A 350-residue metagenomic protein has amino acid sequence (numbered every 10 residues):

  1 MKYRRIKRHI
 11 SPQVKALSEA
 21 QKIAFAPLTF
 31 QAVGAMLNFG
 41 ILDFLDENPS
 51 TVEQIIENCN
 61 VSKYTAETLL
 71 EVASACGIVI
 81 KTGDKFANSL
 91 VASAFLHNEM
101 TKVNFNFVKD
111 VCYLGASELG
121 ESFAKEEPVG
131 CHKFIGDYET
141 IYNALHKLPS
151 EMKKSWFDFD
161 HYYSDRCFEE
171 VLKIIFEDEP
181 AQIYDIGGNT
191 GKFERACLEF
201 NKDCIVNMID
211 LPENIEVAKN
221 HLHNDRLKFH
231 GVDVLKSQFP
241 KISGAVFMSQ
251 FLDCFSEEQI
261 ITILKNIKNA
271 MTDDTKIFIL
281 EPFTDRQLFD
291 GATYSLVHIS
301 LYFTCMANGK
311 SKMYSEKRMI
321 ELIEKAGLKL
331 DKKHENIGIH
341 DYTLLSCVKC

Functional and structural regions predicted by a protein language model:
K2-A75, I80, Q182-C350: Alpha-helical subdomain
I6-S11, K15-F39, D43-D46, E57-N58 (+1 more regions): Conserved Class I S-adenosyl-L-methionine-dependent methyltransferase catalytic core
